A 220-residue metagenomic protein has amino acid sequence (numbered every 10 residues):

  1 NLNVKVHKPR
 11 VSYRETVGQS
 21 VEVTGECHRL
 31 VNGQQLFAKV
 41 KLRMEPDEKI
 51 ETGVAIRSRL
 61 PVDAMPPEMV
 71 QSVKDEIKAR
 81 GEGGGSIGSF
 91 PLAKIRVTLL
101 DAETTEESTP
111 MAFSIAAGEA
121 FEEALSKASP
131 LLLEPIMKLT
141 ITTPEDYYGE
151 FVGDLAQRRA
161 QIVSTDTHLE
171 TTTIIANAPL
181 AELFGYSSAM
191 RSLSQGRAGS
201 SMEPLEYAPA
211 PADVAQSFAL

Functional and structural regions predicted by a protein language model:
N1-L220: Accessory interaction regions appended to the cores of large information-processing enzymes
